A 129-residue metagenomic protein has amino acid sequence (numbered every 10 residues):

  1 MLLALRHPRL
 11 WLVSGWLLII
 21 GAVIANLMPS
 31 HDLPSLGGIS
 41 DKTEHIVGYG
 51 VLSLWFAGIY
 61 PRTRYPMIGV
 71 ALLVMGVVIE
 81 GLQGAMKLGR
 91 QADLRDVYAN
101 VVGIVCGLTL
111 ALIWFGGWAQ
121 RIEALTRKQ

Functional and structural regions predicted by a protein language model:
M1-L94, V101, V105-Q129: Bulky hydrophobic segments
